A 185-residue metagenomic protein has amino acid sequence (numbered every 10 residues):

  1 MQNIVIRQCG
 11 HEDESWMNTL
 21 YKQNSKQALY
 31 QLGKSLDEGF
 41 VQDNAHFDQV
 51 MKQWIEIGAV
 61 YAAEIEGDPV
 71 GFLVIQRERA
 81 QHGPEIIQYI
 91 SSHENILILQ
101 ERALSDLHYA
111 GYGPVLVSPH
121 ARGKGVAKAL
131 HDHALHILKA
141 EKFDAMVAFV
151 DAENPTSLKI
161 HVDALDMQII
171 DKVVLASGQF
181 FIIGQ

Functional and structural regions predicted by a protein language model:
M1-S15, T19, Q23-L32, G39: Conserved N-terminal entry element of GNAT/NAT acetyltransferase domains
L36-V60, V74: Active-site rim helix/loop that mediates acceptor-substrate recognition in acyltransferases
I57-L73, Y89: Conserved beta-hairpin
V74-P114: Conserved acyl-donor/pantetheine-binding loop and adjacent beta-alpha core of acyl/acetyltransferases and related
Y109-A110, L138-D151: Conserved GNAT acetyl-CoA-binding A-motif
P114-V117, G123-H136, D163: Conserved acetyl-CoA-binding loop-helix of GNAT-fold acetyltransferases
V115-R122, A148-L158: Conserved beta-strand-loop-alpha-helix junction that forms the acyl-donor binding cleft
K128, A140, A152-D171: Conserved active-site alpha-helix within GNAT-family acetyltransferase domains
